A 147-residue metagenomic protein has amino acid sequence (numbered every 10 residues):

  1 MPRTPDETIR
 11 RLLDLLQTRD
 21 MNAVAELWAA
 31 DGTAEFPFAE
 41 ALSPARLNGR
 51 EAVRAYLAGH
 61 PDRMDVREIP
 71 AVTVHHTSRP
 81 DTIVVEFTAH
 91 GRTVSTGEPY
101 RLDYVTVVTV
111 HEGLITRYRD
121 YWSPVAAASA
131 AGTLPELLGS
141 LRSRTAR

Functional and structural regions predicted by a protein language model:
M1-R147: C-terminal and inter-domain tail/linker signature
